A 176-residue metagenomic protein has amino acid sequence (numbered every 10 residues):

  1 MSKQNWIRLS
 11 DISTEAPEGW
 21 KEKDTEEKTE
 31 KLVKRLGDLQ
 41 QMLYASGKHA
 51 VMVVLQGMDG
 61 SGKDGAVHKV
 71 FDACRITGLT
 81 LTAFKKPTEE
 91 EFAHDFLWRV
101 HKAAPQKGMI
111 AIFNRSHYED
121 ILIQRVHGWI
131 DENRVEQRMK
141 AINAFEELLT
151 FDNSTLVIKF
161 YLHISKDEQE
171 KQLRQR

Functional and structural regions predicted by a protein language model:
M1-R176: Glycine-rich phosphate-binding loop of ATP-dependent small-molecule kinases
